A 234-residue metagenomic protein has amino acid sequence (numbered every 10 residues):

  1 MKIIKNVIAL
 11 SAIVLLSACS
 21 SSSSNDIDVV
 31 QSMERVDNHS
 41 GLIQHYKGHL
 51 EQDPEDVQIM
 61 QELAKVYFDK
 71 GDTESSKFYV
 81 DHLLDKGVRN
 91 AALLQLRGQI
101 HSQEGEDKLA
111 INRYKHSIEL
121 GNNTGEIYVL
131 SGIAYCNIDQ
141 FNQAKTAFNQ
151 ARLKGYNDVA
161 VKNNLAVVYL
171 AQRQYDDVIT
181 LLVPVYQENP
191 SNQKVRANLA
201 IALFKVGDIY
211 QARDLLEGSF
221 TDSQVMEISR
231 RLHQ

Functional and structural regions predicted by a protein language model:
L10-K70, E74-F78: N-terminal leader/linker segments that initiate helical-solenoid repeat arrays
S24-V29, E188-Q234: Terminal, low-structured helical/coil segments at or just beyond the last alpha-helical repeat
V57-Q58, N90-A92, N123-E126, F141 (+3 more regions): Helix-start (N-cap) detector for alpha-helical repeat units in TPR-like alpha-solenoids, especially tetratricopeptide
E62, L96, V129-L130, N164 (+1 more regions): Canonical tetratricopeptide repeat
